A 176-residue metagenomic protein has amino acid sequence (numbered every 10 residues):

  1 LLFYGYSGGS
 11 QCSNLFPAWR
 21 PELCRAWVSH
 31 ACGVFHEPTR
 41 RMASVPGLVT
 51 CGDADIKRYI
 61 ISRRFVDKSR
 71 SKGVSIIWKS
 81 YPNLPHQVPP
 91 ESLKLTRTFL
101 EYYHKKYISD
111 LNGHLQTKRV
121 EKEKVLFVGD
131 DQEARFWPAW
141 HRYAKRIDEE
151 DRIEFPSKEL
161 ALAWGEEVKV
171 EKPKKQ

Functional and structural regions predicted by a protein language model:
L1-S7: Alpha/beta-hydrolase fold nucleophile elbow
Y4, C24-R25: Eukaryote-skewed repeat-based solenoidal scaffolds used as protein-protein interaction platforms, primarily
G9-S10, V28: Glycan-processing catalytic domains of CAZymes
S10-P21: Short glycine-enriched nucleophile-adjacent loop and the immediately C-terminal alpha-helix near the catalytic center
R25-L93, R97: The feature captures the conserved acid-bearing segment of alpha/beta-hydrolase catalytic domains
S71-V74, P82-Q176: Alpha/beta-hydrolase-fold serine-hydrolase catalytic core, especially in secreted/extracellular enzymes
